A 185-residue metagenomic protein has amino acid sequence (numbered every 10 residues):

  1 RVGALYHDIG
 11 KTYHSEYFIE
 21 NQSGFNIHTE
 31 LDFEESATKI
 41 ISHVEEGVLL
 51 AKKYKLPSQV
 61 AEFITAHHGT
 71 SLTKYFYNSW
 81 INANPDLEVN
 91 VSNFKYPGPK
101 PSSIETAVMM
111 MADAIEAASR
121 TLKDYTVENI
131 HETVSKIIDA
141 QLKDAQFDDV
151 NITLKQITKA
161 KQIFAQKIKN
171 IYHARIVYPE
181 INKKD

Functional and structural regions predicted by a protein language model:
R1-V127, H131-V134, A140-D144: Divalent metal-dependent catalytic cores for phosphoryl transfer on phosphate-bearing substrates
A112, Y125, N129-D185: Long, compositionally biased intrinsically disordered regions
